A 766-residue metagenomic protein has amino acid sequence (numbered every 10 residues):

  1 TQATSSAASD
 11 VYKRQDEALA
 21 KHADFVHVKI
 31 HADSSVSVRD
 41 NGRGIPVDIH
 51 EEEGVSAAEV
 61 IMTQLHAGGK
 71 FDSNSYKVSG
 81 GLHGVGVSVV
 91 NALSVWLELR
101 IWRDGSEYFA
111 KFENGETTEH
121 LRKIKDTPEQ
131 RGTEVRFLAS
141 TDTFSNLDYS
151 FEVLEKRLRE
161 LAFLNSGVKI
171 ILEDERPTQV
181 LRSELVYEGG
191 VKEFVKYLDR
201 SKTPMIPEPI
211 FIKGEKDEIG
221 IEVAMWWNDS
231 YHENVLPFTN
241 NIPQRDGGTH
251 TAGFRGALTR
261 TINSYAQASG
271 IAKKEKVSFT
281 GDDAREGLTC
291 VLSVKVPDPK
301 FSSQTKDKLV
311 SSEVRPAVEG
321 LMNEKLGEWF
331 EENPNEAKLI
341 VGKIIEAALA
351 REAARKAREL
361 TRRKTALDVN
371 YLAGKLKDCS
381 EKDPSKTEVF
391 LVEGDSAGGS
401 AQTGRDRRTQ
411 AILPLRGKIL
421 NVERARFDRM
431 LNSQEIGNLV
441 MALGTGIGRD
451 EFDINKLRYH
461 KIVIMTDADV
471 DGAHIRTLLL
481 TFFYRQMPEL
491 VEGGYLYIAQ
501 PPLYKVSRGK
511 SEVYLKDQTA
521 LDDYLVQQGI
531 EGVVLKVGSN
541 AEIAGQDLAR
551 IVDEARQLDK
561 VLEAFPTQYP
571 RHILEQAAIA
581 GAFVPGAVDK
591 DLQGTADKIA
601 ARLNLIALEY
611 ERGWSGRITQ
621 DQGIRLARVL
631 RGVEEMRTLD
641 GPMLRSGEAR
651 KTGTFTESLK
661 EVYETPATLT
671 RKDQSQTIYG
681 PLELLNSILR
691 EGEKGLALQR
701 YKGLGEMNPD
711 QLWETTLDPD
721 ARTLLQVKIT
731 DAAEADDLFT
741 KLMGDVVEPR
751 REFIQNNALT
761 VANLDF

Functional and structural regions predicted by a protein language model:
T1, S5-D10, R14-F766: Conserved phosphate-chemistry cores used by DNA topoisomerases
